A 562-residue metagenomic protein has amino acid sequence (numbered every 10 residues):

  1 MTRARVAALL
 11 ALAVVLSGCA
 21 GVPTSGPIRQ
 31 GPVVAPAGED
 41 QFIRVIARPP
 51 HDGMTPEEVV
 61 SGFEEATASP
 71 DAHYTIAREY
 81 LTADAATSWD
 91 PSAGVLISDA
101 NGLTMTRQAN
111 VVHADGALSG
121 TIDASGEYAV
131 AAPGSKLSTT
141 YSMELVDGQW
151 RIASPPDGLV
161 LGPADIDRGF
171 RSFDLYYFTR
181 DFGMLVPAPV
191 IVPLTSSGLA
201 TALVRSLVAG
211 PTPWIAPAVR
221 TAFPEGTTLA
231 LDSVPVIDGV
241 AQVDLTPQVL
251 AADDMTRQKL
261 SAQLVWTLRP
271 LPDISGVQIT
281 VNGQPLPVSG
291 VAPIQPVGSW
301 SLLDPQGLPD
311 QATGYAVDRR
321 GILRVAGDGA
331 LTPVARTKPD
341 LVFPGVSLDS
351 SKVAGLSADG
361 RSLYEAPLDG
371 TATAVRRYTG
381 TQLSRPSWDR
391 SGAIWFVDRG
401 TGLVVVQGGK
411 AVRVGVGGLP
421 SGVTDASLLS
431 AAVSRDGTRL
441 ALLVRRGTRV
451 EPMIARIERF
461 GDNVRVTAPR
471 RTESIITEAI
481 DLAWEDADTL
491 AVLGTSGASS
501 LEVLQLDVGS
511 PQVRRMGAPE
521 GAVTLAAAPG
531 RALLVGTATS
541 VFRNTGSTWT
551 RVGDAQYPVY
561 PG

Functional and structural regions predicted by a protein language model:
M1-R5: Positively charged n-region of N-terminal signal peptides that target proteins for export
V6-A8, A13, S17-G562: Bimodal "functional hotspot" detector
